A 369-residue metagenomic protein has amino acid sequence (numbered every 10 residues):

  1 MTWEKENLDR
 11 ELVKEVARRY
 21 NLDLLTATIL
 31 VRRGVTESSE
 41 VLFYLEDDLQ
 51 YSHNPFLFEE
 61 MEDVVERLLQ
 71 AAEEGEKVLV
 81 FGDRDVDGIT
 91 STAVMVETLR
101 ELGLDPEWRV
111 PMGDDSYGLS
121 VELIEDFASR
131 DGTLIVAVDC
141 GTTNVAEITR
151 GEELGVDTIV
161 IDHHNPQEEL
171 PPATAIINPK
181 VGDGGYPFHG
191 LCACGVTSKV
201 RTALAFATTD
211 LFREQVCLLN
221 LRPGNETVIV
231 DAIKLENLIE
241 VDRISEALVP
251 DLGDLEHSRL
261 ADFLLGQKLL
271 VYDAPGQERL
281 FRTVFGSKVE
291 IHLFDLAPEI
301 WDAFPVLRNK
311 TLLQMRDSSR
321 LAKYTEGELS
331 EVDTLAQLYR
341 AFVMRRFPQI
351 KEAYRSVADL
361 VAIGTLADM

Functional and structural regions predicted by a protein language model:
M1-M369: Replace "Mg2+/Mn2+-dependent" with "divalent metal-dependent
